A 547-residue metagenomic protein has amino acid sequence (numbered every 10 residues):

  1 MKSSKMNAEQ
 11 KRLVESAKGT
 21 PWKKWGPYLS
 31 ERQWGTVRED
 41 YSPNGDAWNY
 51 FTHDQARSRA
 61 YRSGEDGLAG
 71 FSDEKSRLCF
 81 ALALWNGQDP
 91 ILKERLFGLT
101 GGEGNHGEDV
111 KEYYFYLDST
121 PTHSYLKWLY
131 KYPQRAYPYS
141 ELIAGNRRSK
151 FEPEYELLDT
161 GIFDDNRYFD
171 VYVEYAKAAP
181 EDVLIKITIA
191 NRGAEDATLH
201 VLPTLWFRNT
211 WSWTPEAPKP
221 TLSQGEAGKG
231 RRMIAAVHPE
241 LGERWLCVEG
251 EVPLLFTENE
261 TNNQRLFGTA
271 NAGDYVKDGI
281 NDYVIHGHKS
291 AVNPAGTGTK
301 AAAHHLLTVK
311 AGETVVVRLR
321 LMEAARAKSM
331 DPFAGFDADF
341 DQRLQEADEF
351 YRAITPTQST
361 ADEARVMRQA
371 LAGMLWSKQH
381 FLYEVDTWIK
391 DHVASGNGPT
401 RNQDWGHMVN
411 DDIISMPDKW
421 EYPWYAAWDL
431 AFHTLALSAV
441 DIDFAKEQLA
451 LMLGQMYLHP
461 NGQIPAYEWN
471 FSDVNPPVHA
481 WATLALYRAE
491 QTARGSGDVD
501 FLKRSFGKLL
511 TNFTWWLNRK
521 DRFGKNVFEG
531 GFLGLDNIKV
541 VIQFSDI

Functional and structural regions predicted by a protein language model:
M1-S377, F381-Y425, A431, D443 (+3 more regions): Anionic coordination/interaction segments
V173, T188-I189, H200-L205, L319-L321 (+9 more regions): Glycine-rich, histidine-containing beta strand-loop boundary motifs that form or position
D182, K186, E313-R318, A325 (+3 more regions): The feature captures the catalytic groove of carbohydrate-active enzymes
I187, A426-S438, A445-Q448, V474-A485: Well-ordered alpha-helical segments within folded domains of soluble proteins
A370, E384-V385, H392-V393, A445-Q448 (+5 more regions): Catalytic-domain carbohydrate-binding cleft regions of carbohydrate-active enzymes
K378, D441-Q463, S505-G524: Long, well-ordered core segments of solenoidal/helical folds
Y383-K390, G396-Y425, R504-I547: Active-site lining segments of carbohydrate-active enzymes
P417-S438, P465-N470, Y487-K503: The substrate-binding groove and active-site-proximal loops of carbohydrate-active enzymes, especially glycoside
